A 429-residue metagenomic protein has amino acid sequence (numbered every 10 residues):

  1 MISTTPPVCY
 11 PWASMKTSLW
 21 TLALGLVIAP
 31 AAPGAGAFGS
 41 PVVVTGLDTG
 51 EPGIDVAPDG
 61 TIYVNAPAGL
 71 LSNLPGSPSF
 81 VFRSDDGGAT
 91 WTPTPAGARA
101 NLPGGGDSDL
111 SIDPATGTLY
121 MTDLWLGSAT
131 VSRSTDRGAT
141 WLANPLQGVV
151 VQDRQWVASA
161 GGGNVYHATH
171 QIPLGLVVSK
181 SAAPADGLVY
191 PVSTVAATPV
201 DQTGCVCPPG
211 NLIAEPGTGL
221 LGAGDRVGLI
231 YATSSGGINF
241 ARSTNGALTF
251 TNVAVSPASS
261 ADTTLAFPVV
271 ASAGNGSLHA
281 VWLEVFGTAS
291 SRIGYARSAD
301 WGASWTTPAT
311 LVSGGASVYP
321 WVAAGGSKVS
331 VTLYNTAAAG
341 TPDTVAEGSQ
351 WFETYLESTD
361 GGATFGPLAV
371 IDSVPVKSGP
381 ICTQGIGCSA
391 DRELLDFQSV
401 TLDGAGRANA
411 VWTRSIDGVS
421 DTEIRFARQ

Functional and structural regions predicted by a protein language model:
I2-S3, P7, L26-A29, D48 (+1 more regions): Generic N-terminal simple sequence motifs
Y10-P11: Short, positively charged and aromatic/hydrophobic N-terminal segments
S18-P30: Bacterial N-terminal signal peptides
G34-Q429: Extracellular, repeat-based ectodomains that mediate carbohydrate processing or recognition
